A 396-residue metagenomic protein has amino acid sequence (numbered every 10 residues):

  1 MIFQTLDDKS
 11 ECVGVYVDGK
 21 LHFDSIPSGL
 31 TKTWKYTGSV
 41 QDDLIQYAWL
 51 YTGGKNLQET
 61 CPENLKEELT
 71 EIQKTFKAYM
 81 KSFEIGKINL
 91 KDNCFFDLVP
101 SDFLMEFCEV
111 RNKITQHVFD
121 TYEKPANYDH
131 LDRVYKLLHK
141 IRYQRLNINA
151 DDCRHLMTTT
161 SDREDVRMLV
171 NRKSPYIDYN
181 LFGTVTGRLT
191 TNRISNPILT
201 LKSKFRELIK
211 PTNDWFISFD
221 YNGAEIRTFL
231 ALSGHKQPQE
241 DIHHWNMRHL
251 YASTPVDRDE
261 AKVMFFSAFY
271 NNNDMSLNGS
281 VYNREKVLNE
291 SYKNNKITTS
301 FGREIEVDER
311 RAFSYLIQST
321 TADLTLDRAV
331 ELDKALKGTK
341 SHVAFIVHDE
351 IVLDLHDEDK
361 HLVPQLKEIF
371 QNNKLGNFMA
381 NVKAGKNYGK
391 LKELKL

Functional and structural regions predicted by a protein language model:
M1-L396: Conserved catalytic core of nucleotide polymerization and phosphodiester-bond processing enzymes
